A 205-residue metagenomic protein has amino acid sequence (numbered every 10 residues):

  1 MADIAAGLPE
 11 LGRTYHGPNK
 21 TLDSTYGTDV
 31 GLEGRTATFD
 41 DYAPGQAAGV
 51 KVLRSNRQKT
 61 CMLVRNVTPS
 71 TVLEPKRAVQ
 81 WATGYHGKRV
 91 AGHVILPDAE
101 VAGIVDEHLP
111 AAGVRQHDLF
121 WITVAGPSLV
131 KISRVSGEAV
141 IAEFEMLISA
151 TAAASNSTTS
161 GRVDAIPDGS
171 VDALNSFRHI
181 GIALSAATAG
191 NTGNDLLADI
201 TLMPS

Functional and structural regions predicted by a protein language model:
A2-S205: Glycine-anchored, exposed beta-strand/edge motif detector
